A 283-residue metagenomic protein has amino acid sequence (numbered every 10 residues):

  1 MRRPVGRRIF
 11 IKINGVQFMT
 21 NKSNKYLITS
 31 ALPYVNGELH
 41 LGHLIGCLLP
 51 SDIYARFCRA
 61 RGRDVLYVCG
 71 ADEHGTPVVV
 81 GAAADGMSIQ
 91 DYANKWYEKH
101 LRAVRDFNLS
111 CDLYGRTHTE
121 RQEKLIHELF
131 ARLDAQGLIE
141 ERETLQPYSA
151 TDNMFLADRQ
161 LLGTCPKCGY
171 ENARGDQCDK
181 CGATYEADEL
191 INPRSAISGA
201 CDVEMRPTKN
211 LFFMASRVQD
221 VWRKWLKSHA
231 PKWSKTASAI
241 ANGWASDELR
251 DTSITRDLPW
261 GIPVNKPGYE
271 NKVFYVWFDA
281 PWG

Functional and structural regions predicted by a protein language model:
M1-Q17: Intrinsic disorder/low-complexity segments
T20-G62, L66-C69, R121-K124, C168 (+1 more regions): Structured secondary-structure scaffolds
T20-T29, Y34-R142, M154, P166: N-terminal Rossmann-like or analogous alpha/beta NTP/dinucleotide-binding catalytic cores that position adenine
I28, V35-G37, S110, A135 (+5 more regions): Glycine-rich, flexible loop/turn motifs
T76, E98, D176-D179, F213 (+1 more regions): Residues on a specific face of well-ordered alpha-helices
L133, C178, D279: Residue-level signal for inorganic ion chemistry
G137-N210: Cys/His-rich short segments
